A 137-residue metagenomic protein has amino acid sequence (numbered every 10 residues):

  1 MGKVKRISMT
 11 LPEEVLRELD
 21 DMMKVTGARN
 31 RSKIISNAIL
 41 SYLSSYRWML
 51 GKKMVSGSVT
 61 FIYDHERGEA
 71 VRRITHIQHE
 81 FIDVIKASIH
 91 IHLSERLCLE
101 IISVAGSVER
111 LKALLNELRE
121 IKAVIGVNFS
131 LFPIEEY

Functional and structural regions predicted by a protein language model:
M1, V15, G51-M54, H92-R96: Short, flexible turn/loop "capping" segments at secondary-structure junctions
M1-T10: Short Lys/Arg-rich basic patches
M9-L11, L19, R29-L40: Short amphipathic alpha-helical segments
E14, L43, A70: Internal alpha/beta domain cores that form substrate/cofactor-binding pockets in large enzymes and binding proteins
V25-A28, W48, V108: Alpha-helix boundary/capping and short turn/kink residues
S44-K52: Short, charge-rich, low-complexity interaction segments located in flexible loops at or near secondary-structure
V55-Y137: Short, solvent-exposed charged binding patches
